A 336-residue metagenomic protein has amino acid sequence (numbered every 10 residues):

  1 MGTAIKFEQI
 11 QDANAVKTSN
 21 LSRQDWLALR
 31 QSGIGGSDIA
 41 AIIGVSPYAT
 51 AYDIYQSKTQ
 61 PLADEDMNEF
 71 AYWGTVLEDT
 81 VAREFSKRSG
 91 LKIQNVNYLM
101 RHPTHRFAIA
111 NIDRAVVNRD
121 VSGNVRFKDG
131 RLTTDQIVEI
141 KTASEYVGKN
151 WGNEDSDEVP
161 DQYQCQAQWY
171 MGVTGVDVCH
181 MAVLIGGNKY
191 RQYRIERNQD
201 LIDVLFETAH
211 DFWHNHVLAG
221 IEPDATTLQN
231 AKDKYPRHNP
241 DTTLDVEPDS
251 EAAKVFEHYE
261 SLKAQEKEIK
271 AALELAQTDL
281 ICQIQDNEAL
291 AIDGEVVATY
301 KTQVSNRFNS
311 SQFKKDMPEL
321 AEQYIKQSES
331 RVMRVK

Functional and structural regions predicted by a protein language model:
M1-K336: Accessory terminal regions of nucleic-acid processing enzymes
